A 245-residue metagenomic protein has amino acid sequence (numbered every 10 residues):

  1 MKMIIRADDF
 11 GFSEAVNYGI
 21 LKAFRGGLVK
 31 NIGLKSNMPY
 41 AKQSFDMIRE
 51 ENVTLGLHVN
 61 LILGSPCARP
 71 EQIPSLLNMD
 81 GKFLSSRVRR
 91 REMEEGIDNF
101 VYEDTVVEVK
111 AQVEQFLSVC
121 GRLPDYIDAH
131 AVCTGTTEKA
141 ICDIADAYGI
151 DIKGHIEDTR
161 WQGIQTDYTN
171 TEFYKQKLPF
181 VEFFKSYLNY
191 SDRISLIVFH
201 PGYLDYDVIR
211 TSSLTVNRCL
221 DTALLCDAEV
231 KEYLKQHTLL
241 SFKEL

Functional and structural regions predicted by a protein language model:
M1-G64: Active-site beta->alpha N-cap acidic-glycine motif
K2-S13, E94-V106: Active-site mouth loops of central-metabolism enzymes
M3-D8, K30-L34, L55-V59, D125-I127 (+4 more regions): Hydrophobic faces of well-ordered beta-strands that scaffold small-molecule active sites in alpha/beta enzyme cores
I20-R25, K42-T54, P74-G81, L117-C120 (+1 more regions): Acidic (Asp/Glu)-rich catalytic clusters
M38-Y40, V59-L63, A131-C133, D158 (+1 more regions): Active-site-proximal loop/turn and secondary-structure-junction residues that shape catalytic pockets, frequently
P66-D98, S213: Active-site gating loops and adjacent loop-to-helix segments of metal-dependent hydrolytic enzymes
Y102-L178, E182-N189: Catalytic domains of cell-wall/extracellular-matrix polysaccharide-remodeling enzymes, centered on de-N-acetylation
I152, S212-L245: C-terminal domain-boundary segment and adjacent tail
